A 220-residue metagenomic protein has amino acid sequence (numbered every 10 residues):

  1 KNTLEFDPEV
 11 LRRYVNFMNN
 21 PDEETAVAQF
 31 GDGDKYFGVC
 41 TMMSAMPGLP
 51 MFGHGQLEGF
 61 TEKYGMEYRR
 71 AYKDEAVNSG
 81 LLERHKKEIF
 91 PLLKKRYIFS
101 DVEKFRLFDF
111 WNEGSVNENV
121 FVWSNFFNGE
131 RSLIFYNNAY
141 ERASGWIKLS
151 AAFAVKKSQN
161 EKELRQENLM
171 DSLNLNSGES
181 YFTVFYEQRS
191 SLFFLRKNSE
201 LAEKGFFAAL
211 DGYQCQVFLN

Functional and structural regions predicted by a protein language model:
K1-R12, M42, M51-F52, Q56-N220: Carbohydrate-interacting/catalytic domains
P8-D32, K63-Y64: Active-site clefts of carbohydrate-active enzymes
F30-G31, Y36, A209: C-terminal active-site rim and adjoining tail of enzyme catalytic domains
K35-G38, E118: Short, conserved clusters of charged catalytic residues that mark active-site and nucleotide-handling motifs
F37-A45: C-terminal (or distal) subdomains of carbohydrate-active enzymes
